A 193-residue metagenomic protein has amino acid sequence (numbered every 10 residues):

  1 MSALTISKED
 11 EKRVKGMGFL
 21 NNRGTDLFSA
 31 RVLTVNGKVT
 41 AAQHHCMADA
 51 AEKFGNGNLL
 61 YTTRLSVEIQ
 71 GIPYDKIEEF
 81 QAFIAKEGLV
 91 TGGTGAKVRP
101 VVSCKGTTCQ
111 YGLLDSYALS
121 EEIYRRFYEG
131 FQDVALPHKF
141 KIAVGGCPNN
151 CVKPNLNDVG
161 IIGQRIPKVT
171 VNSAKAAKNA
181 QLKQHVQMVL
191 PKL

Functional and structural regions predicted by a protein language model:
M1-T25: Intrinsically disordered, low-complexity polar/charged tails and linkers
L4-I6, A30-T170, K175, N179: Small-residue-enriched alpha-helical segments and adjacent helix-cap loops that form tight helix-helix packing
N22-D26, I166-T170, V186: Short, ordered beta-strand-loop transition motifs
N179-L193: Iron-sulfur cluster-binding cysteine motifs and their immediate structural context in ferredoxin-like electron-transfer
